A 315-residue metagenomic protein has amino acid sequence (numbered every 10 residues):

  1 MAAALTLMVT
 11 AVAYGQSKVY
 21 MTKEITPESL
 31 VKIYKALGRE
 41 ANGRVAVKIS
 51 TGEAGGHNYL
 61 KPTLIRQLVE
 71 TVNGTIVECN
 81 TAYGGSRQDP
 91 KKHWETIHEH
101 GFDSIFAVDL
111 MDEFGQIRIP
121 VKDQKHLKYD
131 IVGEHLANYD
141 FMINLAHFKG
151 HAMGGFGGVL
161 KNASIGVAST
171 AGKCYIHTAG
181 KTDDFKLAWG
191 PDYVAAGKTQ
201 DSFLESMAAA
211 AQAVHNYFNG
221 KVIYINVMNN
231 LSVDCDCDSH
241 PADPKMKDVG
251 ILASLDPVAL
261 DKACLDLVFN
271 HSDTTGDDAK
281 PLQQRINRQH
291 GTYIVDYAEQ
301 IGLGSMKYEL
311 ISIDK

Functional and structural regions predicted by a protein language model:
A2-T10: Bacterial N-terminal signal peptides
A11-G15: Sec/Tat signal peptide C-region and signal peptidase I cleavage site
Q16-T71, T75-K315: Extended, low-polarity segments enriched in aliphatic/aromatic residues
